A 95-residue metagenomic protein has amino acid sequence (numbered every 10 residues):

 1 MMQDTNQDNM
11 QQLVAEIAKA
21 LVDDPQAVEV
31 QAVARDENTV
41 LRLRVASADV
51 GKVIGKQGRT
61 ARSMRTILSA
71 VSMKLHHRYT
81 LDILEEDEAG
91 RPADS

Functional and structural regions predicted by a protein language model:
M1-V50, R62-S63, I67-S95: RNA-contacting regions in translation and RNA-metabolism proteins, encompassing KH/S1 modules where present
I54-G58: Glycine-centered tight-turn and secondary-structure capping sites
